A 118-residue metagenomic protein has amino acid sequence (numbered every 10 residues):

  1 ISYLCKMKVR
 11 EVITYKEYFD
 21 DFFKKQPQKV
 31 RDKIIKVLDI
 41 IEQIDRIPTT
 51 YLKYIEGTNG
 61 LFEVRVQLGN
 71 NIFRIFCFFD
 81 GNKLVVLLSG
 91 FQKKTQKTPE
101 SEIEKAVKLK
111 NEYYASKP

Functional and structural regions predicted by a protein language model:
I1-I72, G81-V85, K93-P118: Basic, Lys/Arg-enriched alpha-helical interface segments
L88: ATP-dependent carboxylate-activation loops
